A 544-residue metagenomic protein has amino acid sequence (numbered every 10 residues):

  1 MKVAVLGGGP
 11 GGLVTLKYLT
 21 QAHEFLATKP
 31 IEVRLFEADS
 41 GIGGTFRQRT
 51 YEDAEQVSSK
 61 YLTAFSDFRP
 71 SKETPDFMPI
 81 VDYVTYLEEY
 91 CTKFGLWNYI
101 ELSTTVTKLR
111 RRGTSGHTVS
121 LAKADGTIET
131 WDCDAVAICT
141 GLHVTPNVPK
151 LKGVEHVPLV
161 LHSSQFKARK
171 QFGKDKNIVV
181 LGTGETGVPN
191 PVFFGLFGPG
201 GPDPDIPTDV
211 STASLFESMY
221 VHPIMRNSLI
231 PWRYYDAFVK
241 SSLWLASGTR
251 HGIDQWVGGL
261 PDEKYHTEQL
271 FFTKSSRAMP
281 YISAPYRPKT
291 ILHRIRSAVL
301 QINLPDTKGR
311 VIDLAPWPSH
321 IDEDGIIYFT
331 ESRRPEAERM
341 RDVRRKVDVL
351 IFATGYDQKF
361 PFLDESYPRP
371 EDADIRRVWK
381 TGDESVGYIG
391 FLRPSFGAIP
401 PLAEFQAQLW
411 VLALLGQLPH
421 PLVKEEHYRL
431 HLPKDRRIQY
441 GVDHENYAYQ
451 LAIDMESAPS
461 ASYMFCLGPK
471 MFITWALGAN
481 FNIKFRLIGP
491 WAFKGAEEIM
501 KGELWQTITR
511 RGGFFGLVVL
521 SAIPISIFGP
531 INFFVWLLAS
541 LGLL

Functional and structural regions predicted by a protein language model:
M1-D53, K72-P433, H444-L544: Flavin (primarily FAD) cofactor-binding/catalytic cores of flavoenzymes
R49-S71: N-terminal glycine-rich dinucleotide-binding loop that anchors FAD/FMN and/or NAD(P) in oxidoreductases
